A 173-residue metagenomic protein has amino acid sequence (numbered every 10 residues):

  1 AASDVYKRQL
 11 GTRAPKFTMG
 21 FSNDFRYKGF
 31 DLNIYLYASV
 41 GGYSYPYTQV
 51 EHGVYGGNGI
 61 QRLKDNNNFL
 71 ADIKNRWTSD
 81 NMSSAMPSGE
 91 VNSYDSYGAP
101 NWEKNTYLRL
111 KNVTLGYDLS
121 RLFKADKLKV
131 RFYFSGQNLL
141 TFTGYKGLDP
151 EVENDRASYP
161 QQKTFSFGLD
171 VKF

Functional and structural regions predicted by a protein language model:
A1-Y6: Short, small-residue-biased leader/transition segments that mark boundaries at the very start of proteins
K7-Q9, G98-W102, V152-A157: Extracellular loop and loop/strand-boundary signature of outer-membrane beta-barrel proteins
F17-N23, F30, L110-L115, K163-F167: Hydrophobic, lipid-facing positions within transmembrane beta-strands of outer-membrane proteins
R26, Y37-S39, S135-L139, K172: Outer-membrane beta-barrel pore domains and translocons
G29-I34, L122-F123: Repeated loop/turn-to-beta-strand initiation elements of outer-membrane beta-barrel proteins
I34, F132-F134, L169: Membrane-embedded beta-strand positions of outer-membrane beta-barrel proteins
S39-V130: Extracytoplasmic gating/loop element in the C-terminal half of outer-membrane beta-barrel translocons and assembly
I73-K74, T141-F173: C-terminal beta-signal and terminal closure region of outer-membrane beta-barrel proteins
